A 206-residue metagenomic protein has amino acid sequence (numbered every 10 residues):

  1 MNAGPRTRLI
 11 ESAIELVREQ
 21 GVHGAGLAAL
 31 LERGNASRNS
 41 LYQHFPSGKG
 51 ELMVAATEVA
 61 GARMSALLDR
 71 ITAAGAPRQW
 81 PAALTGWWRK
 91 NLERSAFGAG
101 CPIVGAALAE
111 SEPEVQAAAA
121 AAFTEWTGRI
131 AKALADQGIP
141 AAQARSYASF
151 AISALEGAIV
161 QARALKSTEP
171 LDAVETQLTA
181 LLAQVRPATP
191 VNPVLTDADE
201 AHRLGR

Functional and structural regions predicted by a protein language model:
M1-G4, R186-R206: N-terminal intrinsically disordered/low-complexity leader segments
R8, S12, L16-A55: Helix-turn-helix
H23, G138-Q143: Short, charged helix-capping/linker segments at alpha-helix termini
T57-R63: Short, basic, alpha-helical segments at the C-terminal edge of helix-turn-helix-like DNA-binding modules
S65, D69, G98, E112-Q137 (+2 more regions): Amphipathic alpha-helical packing segments from all-alpha helical-bundle domains
L68-A99, A148-A151: Hydrophobic alpha-helical connector segments
I71, K90-E93, P102-E112, A133: Helix-loop "lid/cap" segments that line or gate small-molecule binding pockets
A99-V104, A142-Q161, A173, Q177-L181: Hydrophobic alpha-helical segments that form the core of small-molecule binding pockets and/or dimer interfaces
